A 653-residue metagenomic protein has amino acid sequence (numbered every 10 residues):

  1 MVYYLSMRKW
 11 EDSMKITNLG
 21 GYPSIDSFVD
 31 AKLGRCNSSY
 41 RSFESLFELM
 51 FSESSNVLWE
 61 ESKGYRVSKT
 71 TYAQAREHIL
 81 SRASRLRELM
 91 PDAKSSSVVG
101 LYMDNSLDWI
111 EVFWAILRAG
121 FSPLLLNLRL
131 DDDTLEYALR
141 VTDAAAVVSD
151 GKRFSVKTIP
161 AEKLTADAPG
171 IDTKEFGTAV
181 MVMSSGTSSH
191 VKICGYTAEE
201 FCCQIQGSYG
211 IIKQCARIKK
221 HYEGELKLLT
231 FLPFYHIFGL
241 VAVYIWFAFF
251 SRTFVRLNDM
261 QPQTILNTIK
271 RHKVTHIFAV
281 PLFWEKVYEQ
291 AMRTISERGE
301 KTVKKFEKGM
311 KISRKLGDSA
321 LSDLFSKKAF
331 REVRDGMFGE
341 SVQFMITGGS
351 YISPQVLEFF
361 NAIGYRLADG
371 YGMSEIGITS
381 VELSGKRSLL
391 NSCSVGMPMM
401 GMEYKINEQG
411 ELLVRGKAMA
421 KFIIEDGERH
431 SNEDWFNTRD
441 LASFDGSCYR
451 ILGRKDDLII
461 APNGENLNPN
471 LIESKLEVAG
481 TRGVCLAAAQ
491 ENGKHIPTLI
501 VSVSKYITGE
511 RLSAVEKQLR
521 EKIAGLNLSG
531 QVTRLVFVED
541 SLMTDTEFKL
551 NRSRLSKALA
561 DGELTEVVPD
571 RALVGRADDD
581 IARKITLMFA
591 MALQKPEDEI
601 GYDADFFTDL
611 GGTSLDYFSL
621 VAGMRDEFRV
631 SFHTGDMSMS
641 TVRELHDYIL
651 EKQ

Functional and structural regions predicted by a protein language model:
G20, S24-D30, S45-T71, T178 (+1 more regions): AMP-dependent adenylate-forming
S55-N56, T165-M183, H190, A216-K227: Conserved pre-ATP/AMP-binding loop-to-beta segment of ANL
V57-A93, S97-S106, D133-E136, A198-E199: Conserved AMP-binding/adenylate-forming core of the ANL superfamily
S68-A73, A179-Q206: Conserved AMP-binding A3 loop
V147, I406, G410, G416 (+3 more regions): AMP-binding/adenylate-forming catalytic core of the ANL superfamily
I205-K227, F234-F330: Conserved AMP-binding/adenylation subdomain of ANL enzymes
L321, F325-Y449, K455-L458, R482: Conserved AMP-binding/adenylate-forming
I459, L486, R520-G575, V621: Conserved C-terminal "lid"/linker of ANL adenylate-forming enzymes
